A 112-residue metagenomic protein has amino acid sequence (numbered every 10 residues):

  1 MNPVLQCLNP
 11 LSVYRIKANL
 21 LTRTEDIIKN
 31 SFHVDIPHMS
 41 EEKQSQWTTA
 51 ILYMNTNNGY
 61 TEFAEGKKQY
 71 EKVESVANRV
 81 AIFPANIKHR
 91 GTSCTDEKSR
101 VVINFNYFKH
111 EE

Functional and structural regions predicted by a protein language model:
M1-R79, N86, G91-V101, N106-E112: Fe(II)/2-oxoglutarate oxygenase catalytic core
